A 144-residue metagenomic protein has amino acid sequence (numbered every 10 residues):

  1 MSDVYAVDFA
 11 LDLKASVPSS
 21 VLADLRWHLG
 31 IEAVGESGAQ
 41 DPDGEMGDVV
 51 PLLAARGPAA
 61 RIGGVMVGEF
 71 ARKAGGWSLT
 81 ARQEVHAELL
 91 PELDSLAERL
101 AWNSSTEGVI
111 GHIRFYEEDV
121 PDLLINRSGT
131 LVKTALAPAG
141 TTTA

Functional and structural regions predicted by a protein language model:
M1-E36: Short, extreme N-terminal segment that most often corresponds to the first beta-strand
A10, G35-G38, A137-A144: Short, surface-exposed, charge-dense and proline/glycine-enriched linear segments
L13-V17, V21, D41-E45, V85: Non-membrane alpha-helical secondary structure
L25-A55: Small/polar-rich, solvent-exposed N-terminal microdomains that initiate assembly or binding
G44-A144: Charged interaction segments
